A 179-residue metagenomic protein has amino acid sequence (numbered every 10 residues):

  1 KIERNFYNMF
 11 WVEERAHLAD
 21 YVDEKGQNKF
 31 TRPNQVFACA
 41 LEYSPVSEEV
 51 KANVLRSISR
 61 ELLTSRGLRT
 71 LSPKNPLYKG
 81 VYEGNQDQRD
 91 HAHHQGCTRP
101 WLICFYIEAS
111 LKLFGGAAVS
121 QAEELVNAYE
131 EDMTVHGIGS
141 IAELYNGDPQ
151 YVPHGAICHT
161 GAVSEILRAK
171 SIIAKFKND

Functional and structural regions predicted by a protein language model:
K1, E42-R56, S110-E124, S171-D179: Structural helix-adjacent loops and short alpha-helical linkers that scaffold large soluble proteins
K1-Y82, E131-V163: Catalytic cores of carbohydrate-active enzymes
G26, H94, A117-E124, H154 (+1 more regions): A structural signal for alpha-helical segments
R32, R99-I103, A122-E123, T160-G161: A structural signal for short secondary-structure junctions
L77-A118, L167-R168: C-terminal substrate/ligand-recognition segments
A109-G116, A128-G139, L144, A169-F176: Hydrophobic alpha-helical segments
L113, L125-N127, G147-A156, T160-V163 (+1 more regions): Ser/Thr/Asn(+Pro)-rich, low-complexity disordered segments
